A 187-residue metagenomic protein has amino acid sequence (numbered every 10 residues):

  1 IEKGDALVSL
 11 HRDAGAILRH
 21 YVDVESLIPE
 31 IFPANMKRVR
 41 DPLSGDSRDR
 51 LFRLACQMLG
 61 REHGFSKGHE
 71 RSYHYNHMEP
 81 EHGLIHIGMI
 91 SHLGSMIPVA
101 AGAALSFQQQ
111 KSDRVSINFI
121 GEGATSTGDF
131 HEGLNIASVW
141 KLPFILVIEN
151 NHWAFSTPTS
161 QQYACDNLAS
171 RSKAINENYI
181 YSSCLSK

Functional and structural regions predicted by a protein language model:
I1-W140, P158-A164, A169-N176: Cofactor-binding active-site loop characterized by glycine-rich and histidine/acidic residues
G121, I148-E149: Active-site flanking residues adjacent to catalytic metal/cofactor-binding acidic residues
P143-L146: Short, proline-centered helix/strand-breaking motifs
H152-F155: Short gly/pro/ser/thr-enriched loop/turn and capping motifs at secondary-structure boundaries
Y179-K187: C-terminal amphipathic alpha-helical segment
